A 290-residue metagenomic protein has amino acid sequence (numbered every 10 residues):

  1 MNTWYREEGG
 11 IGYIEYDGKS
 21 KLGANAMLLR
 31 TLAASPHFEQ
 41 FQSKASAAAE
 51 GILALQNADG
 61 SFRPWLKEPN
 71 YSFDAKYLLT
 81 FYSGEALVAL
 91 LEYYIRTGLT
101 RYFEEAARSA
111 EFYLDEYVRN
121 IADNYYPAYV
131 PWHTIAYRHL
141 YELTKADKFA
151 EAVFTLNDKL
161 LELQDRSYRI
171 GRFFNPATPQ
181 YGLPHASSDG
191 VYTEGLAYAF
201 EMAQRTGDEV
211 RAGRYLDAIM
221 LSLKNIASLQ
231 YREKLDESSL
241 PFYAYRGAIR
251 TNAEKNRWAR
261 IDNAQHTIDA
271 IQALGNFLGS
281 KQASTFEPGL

Functional and structural regions predicted by a protein language model:
M1-L290: Glycan-recognition and catalytic cores of secretory/periplasmic carbohydrate-active enzymes
